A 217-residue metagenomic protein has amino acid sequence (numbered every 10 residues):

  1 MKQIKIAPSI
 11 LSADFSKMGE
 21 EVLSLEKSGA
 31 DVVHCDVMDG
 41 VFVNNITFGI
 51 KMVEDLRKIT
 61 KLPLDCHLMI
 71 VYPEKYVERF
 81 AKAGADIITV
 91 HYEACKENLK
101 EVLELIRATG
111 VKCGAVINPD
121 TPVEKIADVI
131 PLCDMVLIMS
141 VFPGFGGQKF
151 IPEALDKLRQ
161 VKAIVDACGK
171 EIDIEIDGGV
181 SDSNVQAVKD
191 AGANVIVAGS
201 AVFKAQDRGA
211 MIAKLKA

Functional and structural regions predicted by a protein language model:
M1-T89, A94-E101, L105, K112-C113 (+7 more regions): Conserved N-terminal beta1-alpha1 strand-loop-helix module at the mouth
H34, E175-I176: Generic enzyme active-site microenvironment
V90, I176, A198-G199: Thr-Gly-centered strand-to-loop micro-motif
V116-D120: Short gly/ser/thr-rich secondary-structure transition/capping motifs
G179-A191: Acidic, divalent-metal-coordinating active-site segment for phosphoryl/phosphodiester hydrolysis, typified by short
A193-A198, F203-K204: Acidic, Mg2+-coordinating phosphoryl-transfer loop and its flanking beta/alpha structural elements, shared across
